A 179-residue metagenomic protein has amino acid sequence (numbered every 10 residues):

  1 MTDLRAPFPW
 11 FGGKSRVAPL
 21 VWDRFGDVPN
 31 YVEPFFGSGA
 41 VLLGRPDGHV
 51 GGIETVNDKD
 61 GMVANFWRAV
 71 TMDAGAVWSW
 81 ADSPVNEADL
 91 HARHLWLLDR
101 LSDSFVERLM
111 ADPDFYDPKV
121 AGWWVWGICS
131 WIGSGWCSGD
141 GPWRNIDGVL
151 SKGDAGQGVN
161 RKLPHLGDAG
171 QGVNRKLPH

Functional and structural regions predicted by a protein language model:
M1-F35, A40-H49, W131: S-adenosyl-L-methionine
L43, G48-H179: Class I S-adenosyl-L-methionine-dependent methyltransferase module
